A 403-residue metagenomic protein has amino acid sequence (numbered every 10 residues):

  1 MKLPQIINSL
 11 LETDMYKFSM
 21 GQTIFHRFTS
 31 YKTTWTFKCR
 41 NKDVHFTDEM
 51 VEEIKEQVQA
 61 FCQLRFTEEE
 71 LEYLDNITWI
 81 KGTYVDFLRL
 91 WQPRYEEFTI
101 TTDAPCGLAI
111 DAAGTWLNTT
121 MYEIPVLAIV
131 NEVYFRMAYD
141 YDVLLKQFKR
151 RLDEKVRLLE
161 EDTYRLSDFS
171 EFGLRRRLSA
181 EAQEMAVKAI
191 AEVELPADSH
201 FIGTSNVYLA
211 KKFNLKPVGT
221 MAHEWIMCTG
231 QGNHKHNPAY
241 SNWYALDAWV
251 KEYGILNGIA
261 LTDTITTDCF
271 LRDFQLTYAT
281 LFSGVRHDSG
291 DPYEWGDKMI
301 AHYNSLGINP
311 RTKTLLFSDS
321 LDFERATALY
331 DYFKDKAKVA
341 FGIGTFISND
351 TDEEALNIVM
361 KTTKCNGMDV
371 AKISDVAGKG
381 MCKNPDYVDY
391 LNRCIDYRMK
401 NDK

Functional and structural regions predicted by a protein language model:
M1-S241, V359-K403: Ordered alpha/beta subdomains of enzyme catalytic regions
K2-L3, F213-K403: Glycine-rich phosphate/ribose-binding loops and adjacent secondary-structure elements that form binding surfaces
